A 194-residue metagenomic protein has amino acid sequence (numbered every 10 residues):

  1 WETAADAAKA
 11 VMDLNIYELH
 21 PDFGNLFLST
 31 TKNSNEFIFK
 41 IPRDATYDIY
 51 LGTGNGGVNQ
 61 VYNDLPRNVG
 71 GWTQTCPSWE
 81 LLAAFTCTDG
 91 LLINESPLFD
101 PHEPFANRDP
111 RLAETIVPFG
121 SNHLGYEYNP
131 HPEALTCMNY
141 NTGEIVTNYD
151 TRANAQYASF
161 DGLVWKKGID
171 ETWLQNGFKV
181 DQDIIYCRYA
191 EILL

Functional and structural regions predicted by a protein language model:
W1-T142: An aromatic- and glycine-enriched ligand-binding surface/loop that stacks and positions planar moieties
F105-L194: C-terminal substrate/ligand-recognition segments
